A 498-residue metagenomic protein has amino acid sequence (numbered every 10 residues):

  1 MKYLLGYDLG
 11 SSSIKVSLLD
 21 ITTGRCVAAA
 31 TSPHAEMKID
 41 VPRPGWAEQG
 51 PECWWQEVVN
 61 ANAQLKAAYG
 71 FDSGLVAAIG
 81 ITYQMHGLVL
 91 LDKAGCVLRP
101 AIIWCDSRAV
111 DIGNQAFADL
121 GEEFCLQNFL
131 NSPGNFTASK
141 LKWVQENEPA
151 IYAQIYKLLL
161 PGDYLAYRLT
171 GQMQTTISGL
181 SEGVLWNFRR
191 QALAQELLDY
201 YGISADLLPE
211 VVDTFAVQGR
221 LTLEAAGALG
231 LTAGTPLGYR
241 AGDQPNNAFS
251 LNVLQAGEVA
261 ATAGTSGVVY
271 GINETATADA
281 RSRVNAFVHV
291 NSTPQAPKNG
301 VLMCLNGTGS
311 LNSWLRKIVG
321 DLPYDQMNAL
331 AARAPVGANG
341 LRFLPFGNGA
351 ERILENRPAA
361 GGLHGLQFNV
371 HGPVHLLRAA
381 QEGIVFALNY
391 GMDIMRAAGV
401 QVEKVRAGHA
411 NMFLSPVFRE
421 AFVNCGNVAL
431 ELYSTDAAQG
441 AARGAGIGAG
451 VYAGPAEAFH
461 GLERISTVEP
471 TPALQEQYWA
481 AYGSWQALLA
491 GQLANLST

Functional and structural regions predicted by a protein language model:
M1-R99, Q154, P209-E210, A226-G227 (+5 more regions): N-terminal glycine/serine-rich phosphate-binding loop of ATP-dependent small-molecule kinases, especially carbohydrate
L5-G6, L18, V110, F117-Q174 (+4 more regions): Active-site core segments that coordinate phosphate-bearing ligands/cofactors across diverse enzyme families
G24, G50, I79, D106 (+3 more regions): Residue-level signal for inorganic ion chemistry
H34, Y83, C105, F215 (+2 more regions): Residues that line or immediately flank small-molecule/substrate-binding pockets and catalytic motifs
G45, K66-W104, L130-N135, G162 (+3 more regions): Short beta-strand-loop/turn "lid" adjacent to the catalytic site in phosphate-handling enzymes
W46, W54-W55, W104, W143 (+2 more regions): Signature tryptophan residues that serve as conserved aromatic anchors
Y200-Y201, L208: Conserved acidic, metal-coordinating active-site core of Asp-based, Mg2+-dependent phosphoryl-transfer enzymes
